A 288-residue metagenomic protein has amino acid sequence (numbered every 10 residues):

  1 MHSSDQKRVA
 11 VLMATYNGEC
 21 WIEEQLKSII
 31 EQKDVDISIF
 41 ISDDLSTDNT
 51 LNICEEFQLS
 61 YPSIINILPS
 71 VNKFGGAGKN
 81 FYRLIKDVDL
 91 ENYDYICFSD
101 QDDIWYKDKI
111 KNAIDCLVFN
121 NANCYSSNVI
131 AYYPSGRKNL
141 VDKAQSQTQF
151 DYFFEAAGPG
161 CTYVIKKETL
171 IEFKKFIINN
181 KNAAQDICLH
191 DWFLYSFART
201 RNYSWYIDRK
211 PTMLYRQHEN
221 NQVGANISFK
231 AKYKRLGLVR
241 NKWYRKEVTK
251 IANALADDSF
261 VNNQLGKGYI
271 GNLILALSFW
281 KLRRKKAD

Functional and structural regions predicted by a protein language model:
M1-F229: Nucleotide-sugar donor-binding/catalytic module of glycosyltransferases that assemble extracellular/cell-envelope
F176-A183, W192-F193, R199-Y206, P211-D288: C-terminal subregions of glycosyltransferases and related glycan-biosynthesis enzymes
